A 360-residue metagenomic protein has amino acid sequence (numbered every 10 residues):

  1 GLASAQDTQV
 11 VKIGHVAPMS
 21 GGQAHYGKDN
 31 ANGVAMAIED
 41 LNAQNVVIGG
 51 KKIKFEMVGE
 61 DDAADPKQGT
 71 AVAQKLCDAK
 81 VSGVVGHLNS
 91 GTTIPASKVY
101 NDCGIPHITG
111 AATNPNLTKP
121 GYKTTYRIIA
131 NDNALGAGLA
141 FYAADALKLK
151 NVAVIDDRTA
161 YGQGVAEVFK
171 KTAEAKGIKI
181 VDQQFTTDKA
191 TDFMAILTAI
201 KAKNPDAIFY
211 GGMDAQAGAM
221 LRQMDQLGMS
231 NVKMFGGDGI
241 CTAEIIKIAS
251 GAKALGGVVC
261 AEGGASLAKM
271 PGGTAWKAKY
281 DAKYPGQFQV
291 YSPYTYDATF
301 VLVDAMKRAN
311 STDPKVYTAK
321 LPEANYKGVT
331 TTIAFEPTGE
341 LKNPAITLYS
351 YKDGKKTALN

Functional and structural regions predicted by a protein language model:
A5-N360: Extracytosolic ligand-binding ectodomains
